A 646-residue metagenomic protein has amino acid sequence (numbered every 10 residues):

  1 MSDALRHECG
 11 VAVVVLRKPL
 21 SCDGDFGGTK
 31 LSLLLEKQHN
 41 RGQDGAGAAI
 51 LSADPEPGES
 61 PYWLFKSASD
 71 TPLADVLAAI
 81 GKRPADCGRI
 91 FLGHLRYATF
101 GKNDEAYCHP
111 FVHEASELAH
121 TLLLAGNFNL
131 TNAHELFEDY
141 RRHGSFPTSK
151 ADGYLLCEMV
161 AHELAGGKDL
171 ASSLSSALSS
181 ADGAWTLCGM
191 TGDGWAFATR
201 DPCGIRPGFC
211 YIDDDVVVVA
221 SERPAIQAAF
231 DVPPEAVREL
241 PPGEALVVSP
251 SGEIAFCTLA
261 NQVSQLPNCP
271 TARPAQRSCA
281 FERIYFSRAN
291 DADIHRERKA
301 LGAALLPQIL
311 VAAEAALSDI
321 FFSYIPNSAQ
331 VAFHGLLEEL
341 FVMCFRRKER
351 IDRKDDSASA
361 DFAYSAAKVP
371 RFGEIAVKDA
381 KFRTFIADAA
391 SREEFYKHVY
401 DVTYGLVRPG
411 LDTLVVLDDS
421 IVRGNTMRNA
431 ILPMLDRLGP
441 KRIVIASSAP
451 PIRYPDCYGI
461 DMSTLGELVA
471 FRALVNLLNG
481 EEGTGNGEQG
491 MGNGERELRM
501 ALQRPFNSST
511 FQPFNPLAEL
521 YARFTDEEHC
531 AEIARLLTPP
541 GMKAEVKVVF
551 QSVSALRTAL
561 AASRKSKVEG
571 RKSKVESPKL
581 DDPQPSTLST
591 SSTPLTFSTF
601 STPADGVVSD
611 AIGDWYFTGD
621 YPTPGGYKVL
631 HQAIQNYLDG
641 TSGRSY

Functional and structural regions predicted by a protein language model:
M1-P242, V247-T258, N268-I320, I325-P326: Conserved short alpha-helical segments that host acidic/polar catalytic motifs at enzyme active sites
D139, H143, M159-E163, S180 (+5 more regions): Generic, well-ordered alpha-helical scaffold segments in large soluble proteins
L178, D193-W195, R200, I212 (+8 more regions): PRPP-dependent phosphoribosyltransferase catalytic core
G189, R200, S221, P250 (+6 more regions): Active-site proximal loops enriched in glycine and acidic residues that flank catalytic Cys/His/Asp and coordinate
I254-V263, A272-Q276, Y324-S328, G335-F345 (+1 more regions): Terminal amphipathic helices with adjacent charged low-complexity linkers/tails
L306-P307, A313-R346, K368-G373: Hydrophobic alpha-helical segments characteristic of transmembrane helices in integral membrane transporters
F322, A329-L336, F382, T403 (+1 more regions): Extended, hydrophobic alpha-helical segments in both membrane/secreted and soluble proteins
E338-T413, R453-G466: Short, glycine/charge-rich flexible loops or terminal/linker lids adjacent to PRPP-binding catalytic cores
